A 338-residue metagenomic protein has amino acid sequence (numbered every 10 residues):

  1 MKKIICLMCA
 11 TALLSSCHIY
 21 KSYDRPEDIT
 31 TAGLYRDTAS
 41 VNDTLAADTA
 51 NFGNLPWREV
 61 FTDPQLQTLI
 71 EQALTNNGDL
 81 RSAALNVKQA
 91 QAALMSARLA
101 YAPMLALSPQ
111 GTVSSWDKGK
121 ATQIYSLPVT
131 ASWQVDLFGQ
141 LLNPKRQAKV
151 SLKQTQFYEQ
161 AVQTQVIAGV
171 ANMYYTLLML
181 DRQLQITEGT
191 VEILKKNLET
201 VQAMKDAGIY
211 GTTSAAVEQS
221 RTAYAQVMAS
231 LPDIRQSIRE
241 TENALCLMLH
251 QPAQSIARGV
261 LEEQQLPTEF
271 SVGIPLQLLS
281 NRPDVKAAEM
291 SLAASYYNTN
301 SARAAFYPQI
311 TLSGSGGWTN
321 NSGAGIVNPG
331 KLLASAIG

Functional and structural regions predicted by a protein language model:
M1-C17: Sec-dependent bacterial lipoprotein signal peptides
C17-A39, E71-D136, S237-I256, E269 (+1 more regions): A small-residue-enriched
N42-Q72: Regulatory alphaC helix of protein kinase catalytic domains
A50-P56, R182-I186, I326: A ubiquitous short alpha-helical element
L137-R146, Q160: Short, polar/flexible loop-turn hinges at active-site or ligand-entry regions and domain interfaces
R146-V150, F157, M290-A293, Y297: Amphipathic alpha-helical segments that line or abut small-molecule/effector binding pockets and mediate allosteric
V150, F157-I274: Periplasmic alpha-helical coiled-coil/stalk elements that build and connect Gram-negative outer-membrane
